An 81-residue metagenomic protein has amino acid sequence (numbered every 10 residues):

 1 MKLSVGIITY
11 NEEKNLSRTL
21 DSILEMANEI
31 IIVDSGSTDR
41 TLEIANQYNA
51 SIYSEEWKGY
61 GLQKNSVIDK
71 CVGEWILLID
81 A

Functional and structural regions predicted by a protein language model:
M1-E25: N-proximal low-complexity "stem/linker" segments adjacent to membrane-targeting elements
L16-L20, T38, L62-N65: A generic local structural motif
S22, D34-L42: A conserved acidic beta->alpha catalytic loop
N28-E29: Residues at the starts of beta-strands that form the adenosine-phosphate
S35, I79-A81: Active-site acidic Asp-centered loop
L42-K70: Conserved donor nucleotide-binding strand/loop of the catalytic core
I76: Short aromatic/hydrophobic "clamp" motif used to bind/position activated sugar donors
